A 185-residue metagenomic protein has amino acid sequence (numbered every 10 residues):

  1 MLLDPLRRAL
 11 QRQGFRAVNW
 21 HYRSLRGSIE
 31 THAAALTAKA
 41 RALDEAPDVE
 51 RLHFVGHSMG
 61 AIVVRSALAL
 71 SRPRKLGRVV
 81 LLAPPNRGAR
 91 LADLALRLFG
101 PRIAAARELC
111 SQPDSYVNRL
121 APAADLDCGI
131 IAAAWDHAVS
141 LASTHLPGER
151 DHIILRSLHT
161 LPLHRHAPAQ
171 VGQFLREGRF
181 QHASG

Functional and structural regions predicted by a protein language model:
M1, P5-R23, G27-D125, A138: Serine-dependent carboxylesterase/thioesterase catalytic core of lipase-like alpha/beta-hydrolase/SGNH enzymes
A121-G185: C-terminal catalytic-base region of ester-bond hydrolases, centering on the histidine of the charge-relay
